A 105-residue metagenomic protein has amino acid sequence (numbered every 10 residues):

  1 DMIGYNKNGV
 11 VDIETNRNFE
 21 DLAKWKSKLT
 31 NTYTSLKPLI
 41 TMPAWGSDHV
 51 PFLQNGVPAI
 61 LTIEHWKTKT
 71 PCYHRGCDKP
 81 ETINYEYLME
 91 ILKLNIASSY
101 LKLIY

Functional and structural regions predicted by a protein language model:
D1-N6: Active-site nucleophile loop of the alpha/beta-hydrolase fold
N8-Y105: Active-site-adjacent substrate-binding region of metalloamidase/peptidase-like peptide-processing proteins
